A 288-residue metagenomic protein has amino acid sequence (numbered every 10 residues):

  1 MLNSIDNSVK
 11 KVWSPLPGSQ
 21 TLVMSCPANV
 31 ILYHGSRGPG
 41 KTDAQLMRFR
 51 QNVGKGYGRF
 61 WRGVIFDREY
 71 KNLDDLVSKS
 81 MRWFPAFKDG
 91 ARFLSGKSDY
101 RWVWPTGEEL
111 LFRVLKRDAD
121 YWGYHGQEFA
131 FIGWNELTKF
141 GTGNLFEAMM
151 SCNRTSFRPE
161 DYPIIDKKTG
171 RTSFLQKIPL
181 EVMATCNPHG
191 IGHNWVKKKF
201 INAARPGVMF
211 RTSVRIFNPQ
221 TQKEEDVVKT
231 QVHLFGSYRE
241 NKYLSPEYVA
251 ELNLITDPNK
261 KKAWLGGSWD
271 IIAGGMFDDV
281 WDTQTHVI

Functional and structural regions predicted by a protein language model:
M1-N29: Pre-P-loop entry segment of helicase/translocase ATPase cores
I31-H34, V64, A184: Short hydrophobic/aromatic beta-strand immediately N-terminal to the Walker A/P-loop
T42-G58: Walker A/P-loop NTP-binding motif
F60-N72: Conserved RecA-like ASCE P-loop NTPase motor core of nucleic-acid helicases/translocases
K71-A130: Inter-Walker segment of RecA-like/P-loop motor cores
N135-L137: Walker B catalytic acidic pair
K139-N241: ASCE P-loop NTPase helicase motor core
R239-I288: ATPase catalytic-site recognition across NTP-hydrolyzing enzymes
